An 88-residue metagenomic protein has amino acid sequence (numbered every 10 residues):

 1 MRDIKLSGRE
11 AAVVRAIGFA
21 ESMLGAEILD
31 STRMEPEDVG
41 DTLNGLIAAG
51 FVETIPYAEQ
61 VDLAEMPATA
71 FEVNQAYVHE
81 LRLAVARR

Functional and structural regions predicted by a protein language model:
M1-V13: Short alpha-helical segments that sit at the start of domains
K5-L6, M34, V73: Alpha-helical hairpin
R15-F19: Short, locally clustered residues in the helix-turn-helix/winged-helix DNA-binding domain
S22-S31: Short acidic, hydrophobic short linear motifs in intrinsically disordered regions
R33-A49, E53-I55, A68: Short amphipathic alpha-helical interaction segments
L63-E65: Short acidic/glycine-enriched loop/turn segments that link adjacent beta-strands
P67-R88: Short, amphipathic alpha-helical interaction segments positioned at domain boundaries
